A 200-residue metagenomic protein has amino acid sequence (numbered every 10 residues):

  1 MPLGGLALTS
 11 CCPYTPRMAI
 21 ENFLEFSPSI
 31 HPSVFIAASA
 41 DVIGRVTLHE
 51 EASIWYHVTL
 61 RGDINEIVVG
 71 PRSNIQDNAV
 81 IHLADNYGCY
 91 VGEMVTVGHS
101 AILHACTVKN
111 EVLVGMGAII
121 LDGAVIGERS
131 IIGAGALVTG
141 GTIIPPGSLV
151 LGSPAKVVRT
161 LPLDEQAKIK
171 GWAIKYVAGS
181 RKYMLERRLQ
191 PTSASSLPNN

Functional and structural regions predicted by a protein language model:
T9-Y14: Short, positively charged and aromatic/hydrophobic N-terminal segments
M18-I30, F35, D63, V69-P71 (+4 more regions): Glycine-rich hexapeptide-repeat left-handed beta-helix
A40: Compact, Lys/Arg-rich rRNA/RNP-binding cores from ribosome-related proteins
I43-H49: N-terminal glycine-rich anion-binding loops that anchor highly charged ligand groups
